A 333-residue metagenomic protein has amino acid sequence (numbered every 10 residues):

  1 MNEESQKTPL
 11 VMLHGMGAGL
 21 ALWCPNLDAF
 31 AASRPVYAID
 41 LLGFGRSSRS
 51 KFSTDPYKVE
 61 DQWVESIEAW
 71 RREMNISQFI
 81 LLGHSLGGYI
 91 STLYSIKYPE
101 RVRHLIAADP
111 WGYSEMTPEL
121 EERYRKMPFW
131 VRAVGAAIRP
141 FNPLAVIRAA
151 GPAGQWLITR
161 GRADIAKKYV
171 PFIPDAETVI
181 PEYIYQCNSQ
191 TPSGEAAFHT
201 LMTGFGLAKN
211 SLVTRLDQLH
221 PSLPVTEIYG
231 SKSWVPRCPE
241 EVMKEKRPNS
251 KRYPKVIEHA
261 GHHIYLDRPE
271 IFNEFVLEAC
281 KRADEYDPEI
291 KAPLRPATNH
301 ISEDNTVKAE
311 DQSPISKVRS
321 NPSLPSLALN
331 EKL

Functional and structural regions predicted by a protein language model:
M1-S5, P118, P128, K281-L333: Eukaryotic N-terminal low-complexity, Ser/Thr- and Lys/Arg-rich leader segments that predominantly function as
N2-F52, M74, H84-I90, K97: Conserved HGGG/HGGXW glycine-rich cap/lid loop of the alpha/beta-hydrolase fold
Q6-K7, Y57-E65, R72-E73, S77 (+2 more regions): Flexible "cap/lid" subdomain of the alpha/beta-hydrolase fold that forms the substrate-access gate
A18, K58, Q62, D267: Residue-level signal for the nucleotide or nucleotide-sugar donor/cofactor binding architecture
A18-G19, F44-S47, Y113, V235 (+1 more regions): Active-site loop signature of alpha/beta-hydrolase-fold enzymes
V235, A260-E274: Catalytic histidine-centered segment of alpha/beta-hydrolase-like enzymes
F272-A283: C-terminal alpha-helical cap of glycosyltransferases
